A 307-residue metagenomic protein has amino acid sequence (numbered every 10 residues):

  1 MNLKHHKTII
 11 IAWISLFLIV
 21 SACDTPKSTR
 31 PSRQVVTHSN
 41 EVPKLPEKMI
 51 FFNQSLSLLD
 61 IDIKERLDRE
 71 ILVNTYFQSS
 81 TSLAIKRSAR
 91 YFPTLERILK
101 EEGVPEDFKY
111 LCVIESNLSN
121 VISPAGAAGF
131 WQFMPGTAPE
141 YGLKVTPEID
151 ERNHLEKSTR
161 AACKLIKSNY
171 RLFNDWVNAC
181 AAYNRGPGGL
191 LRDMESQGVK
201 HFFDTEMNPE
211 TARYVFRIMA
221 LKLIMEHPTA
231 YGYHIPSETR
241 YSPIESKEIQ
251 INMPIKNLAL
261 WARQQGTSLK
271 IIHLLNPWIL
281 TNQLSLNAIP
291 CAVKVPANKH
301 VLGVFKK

Functional and structural regions predicted by a protein language model:
H5-G103: An acidic, Gly/Ser/Thr/Pro-rich helix-cap/linker signature
F77, T81-F92, E101-V104, S123-W131 (+5 more regions): Solvent-exposed, acidic/flexible segments
V104-S119, A179-R185, I272-L275: Short, functionally critical alpha-helical segments immediately adjacent to catalytic or ligand/cofactor-binding
G126-P147, T159-A161, I166, L190-D193: Substrate-binding/active-site groove segments that recognize and process beta-1,4-linked N-acetyl-hexosamine
I166-D193: Catalytic and binding regions of secreted/periplasmic enzymes and modules that target cell-wall glycans
P209-G232: Catalytic cores of secreted or luminal carbohydrate-active enzymes
S237-G266: Primarily a LysM-type cell-wall glycan-binding module
I271-K307: Extracellular LysM carbohydrate-binding repeats and other cell-envelope/extracellular binding modules
